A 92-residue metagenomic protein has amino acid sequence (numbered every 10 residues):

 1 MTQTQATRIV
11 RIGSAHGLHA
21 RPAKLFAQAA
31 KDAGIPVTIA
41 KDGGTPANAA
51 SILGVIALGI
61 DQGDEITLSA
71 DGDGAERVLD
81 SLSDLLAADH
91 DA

Functional and structural regions predicted by a protein language model:
M1, S14-G17, A88: Intrinsically disordered, low-complexity regions enriched for glutamine and histidine
T2, K24, Q28, A75 (+1 more regions): Long, contiguous binding/interaction regions
R11-I60: Compact, glycine-rich, soluble single-domain proteins
G59-A92: C-terminal structural segments of small proteins and small subunits
